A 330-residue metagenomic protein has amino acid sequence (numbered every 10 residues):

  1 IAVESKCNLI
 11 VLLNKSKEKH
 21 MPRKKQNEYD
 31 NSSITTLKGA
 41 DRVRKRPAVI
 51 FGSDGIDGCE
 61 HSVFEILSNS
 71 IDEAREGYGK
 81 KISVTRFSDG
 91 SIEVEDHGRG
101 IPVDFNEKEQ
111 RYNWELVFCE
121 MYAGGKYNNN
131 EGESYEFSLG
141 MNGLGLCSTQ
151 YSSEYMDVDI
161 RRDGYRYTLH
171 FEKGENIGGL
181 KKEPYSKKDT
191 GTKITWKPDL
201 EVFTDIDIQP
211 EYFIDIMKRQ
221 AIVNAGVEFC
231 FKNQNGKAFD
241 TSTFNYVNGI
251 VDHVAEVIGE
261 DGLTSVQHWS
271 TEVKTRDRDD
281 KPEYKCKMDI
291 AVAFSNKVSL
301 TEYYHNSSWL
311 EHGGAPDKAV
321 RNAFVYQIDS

Functional and structural regions predicted by a protein language model:
I1-H20: Short, Lys/Arg-enriched N-terminal segments with co-localized hydrophobic residues within the first ~10-30 amino acids
N14-F64, L116-F118, N130: Bergerat-fold GHKL ATPase/HATPase_c domain
P22-S33, S88-N113, G124-G259: GHKL-type ATPase core
I34-R44, F87-S88, Y185-T195, I290-S307: Flexible hinge/switch segments at interdomain interfaces of large molecular machines
V49-S53, N130-M141, T301-E311: Short, conserved non-catalytic motifs in the polymerase core
D57-K80, G145-Q150: Conserved ATP-binding N-box helix of the HATPase_c
K80-R86: A conserved short beta-strand within the histidine kinase catalytic ATPase domain
E211, K218-Q220, G226-S330: GHKL/Histidine-kinase-like ATPase module
